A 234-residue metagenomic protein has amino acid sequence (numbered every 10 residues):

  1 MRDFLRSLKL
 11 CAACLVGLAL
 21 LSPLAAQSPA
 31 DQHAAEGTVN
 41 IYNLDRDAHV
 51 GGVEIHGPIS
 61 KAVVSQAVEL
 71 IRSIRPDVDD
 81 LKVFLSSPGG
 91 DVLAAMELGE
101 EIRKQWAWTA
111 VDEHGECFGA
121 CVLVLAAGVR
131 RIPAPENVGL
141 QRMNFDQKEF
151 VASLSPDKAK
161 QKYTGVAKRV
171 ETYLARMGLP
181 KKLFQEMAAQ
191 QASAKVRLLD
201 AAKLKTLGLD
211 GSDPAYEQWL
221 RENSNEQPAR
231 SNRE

Functional and structural regions predicted by a protein language model:
M1-A12: Bacterial N-terminal signal peptides that target proteins for export
C11-S22: Bacterial N-terminal signal peptides
L24-A30: Boundary at the C-terminal end of the N-terminal hydrophobic targeting segment
H33-Q66: STAS-typified acidic loop motif
G52-I59, K82-G89, W108-H114, S153-Q161 (+1 more regions): Second-shell loop/turn segments in exported
L70-I71, P76-K104: Extended, non-globular alpha-helical segments
L81, Q147-N232: Charged, glycine-interspersed solvent-exposed loop segments at helix/strand-loop junctions that cap or gate access
A94, R103-Q147: Glycine-rich beta-to-alpha active-site loop
